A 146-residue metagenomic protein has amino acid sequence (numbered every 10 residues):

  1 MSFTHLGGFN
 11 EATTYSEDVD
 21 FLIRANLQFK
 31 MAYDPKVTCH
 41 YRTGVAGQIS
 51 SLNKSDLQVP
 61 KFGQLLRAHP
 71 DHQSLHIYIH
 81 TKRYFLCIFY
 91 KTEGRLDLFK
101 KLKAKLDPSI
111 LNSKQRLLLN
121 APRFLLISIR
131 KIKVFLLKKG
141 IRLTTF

Functional and structural regions predicted by a protein language model:
M1-S55: Conserved nucleotide-sugar donor-binding catalytic segment
T43-F146: C-terminal subregions of glycosyltransferases and related glycan-biosynthesis enzymes
